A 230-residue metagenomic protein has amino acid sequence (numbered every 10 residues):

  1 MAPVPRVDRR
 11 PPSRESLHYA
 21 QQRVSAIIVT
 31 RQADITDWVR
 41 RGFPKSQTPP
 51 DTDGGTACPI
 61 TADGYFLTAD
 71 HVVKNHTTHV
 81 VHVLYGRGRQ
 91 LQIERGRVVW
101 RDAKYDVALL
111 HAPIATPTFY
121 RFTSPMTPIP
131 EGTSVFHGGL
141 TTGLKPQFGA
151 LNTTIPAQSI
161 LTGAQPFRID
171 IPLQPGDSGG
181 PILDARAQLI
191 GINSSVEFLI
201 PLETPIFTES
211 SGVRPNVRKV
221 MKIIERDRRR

Functional and structural regions predicted by a protein language model:
A2-L17, P117-F119, L189-R230: C-terminal cap/linker of serine protease catalytic domains
D8-R14, D34-A69, I93-E94, G179: A conserved glycine-rich beta-strand in the N-terminal activation segment of trypsin-fold
A33, T52, T77, R101-Y105 (+1 more regions): Short, conserved beta-turn/loop elements at beta-strand boundaries and strand-helix junctions
C58-P59, P172-S194: Catalytic nucleophile loop of clan PA
T61-P146, R226-D227: Conserved active-site neighborhood of the chymotrypsin/trypsin-like protease fold
D106-A112, I160-D170: Short, solvent-exposed secondary-structure boundary/capping segments
T118-Q165, L173-D177, N193-T204: Flexible, gly/ser-rich surface segments that form the specificity/activation loops bordering the active-site cleft
